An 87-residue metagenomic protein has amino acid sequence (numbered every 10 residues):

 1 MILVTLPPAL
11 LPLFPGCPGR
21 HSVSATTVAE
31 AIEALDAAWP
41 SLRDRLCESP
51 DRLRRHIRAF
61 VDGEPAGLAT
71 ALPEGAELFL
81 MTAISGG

Functional and structural regions predicted by a protein language model:
M1-G86: Ubiquitin-like/PB1-type beta-grasp interaction modules and other compact soluble beta-rich domains
